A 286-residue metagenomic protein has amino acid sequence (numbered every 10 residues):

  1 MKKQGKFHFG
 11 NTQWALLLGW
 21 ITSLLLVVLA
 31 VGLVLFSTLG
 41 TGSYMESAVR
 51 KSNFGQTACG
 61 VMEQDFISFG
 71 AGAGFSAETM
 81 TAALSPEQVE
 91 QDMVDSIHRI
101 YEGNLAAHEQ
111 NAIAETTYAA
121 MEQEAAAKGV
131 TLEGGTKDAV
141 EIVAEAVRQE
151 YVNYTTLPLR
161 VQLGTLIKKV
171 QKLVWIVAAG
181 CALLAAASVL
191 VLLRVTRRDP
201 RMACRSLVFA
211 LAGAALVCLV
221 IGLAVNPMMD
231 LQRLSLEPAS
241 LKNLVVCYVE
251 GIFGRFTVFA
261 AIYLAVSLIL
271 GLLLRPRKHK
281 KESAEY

Functional and structural regions predicted by a protein language model:
M1, V258-H279: Acidic, carboxylate-rich catalytic segments that either coordinate divalent cations
K2-W20, Q171-L231, L273-Y286: Juxtamembrane interface at the cytosolic side of transmembrane helices
W14-V34: Hydrophobic membrane-insertion alpha-helices, especially the h-region of bacterial N-terminal signal peptides
V27-S47: Transmembrane helices with small-residue packing motifs
E46-Q162: Long, solvent-exposed extracytoplasmic domains/loops
T116-R194, C218-E237: Membrane-proximal, non-transmembrane alpha-helical segments
R160-Q171, K242-F256: Membrane-interface segments at the starts/ends of alpha-helical transmembrane spans
L173-A179, C247-S267: Hydrophobic alpha-helical transmembrane segments
